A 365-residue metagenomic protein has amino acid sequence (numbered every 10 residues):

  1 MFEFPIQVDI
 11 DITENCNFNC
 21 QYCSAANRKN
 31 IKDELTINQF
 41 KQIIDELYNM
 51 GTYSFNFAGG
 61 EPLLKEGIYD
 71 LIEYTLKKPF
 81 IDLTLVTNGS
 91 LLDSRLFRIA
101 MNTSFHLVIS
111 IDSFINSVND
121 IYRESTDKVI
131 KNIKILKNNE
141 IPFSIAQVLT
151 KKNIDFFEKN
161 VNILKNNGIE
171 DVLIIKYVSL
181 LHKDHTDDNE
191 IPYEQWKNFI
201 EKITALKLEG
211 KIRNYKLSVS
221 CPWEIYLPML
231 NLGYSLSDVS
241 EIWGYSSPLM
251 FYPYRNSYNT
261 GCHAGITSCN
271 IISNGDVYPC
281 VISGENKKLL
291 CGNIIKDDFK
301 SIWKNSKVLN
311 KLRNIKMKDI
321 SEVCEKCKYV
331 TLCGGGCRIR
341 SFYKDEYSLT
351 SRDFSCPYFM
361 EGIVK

Functional and structural regions predicted by a protein language model:
F2-L35: Canonical Radical SAM [4Fe-4S] cluster-binding loop centered on the CxxxCxxC motif and its immediate flanking residues
I12-N19, E61, C324-E325, V330-T331: Cysteine-centered iron-sulfur cluster-binding motifs in ferredoxin-type domains/subunits of redox enzymes
C23, E34-A58, K65-N198: Radical SAM/AdoMet-radical enzyme domain recognition
L47-G59, L312, S351-K365: Short Fe-S-cluster ligation motifs
E194-P253, D276-V277, V281-K328, G334: C-terminal accessory region of radical SAM enzymes
C262-I266: Short, small/polar residue-rich loop motifs at catalytic or cofactor-binding pockets
I271-I272: Short, acidic, Ser/Thr-enriched surface-loop or helix-capping motifs
K318-K365: Cysteine-cluster motifs in flexible loop/terminal segments that predominantly coordinate metals
